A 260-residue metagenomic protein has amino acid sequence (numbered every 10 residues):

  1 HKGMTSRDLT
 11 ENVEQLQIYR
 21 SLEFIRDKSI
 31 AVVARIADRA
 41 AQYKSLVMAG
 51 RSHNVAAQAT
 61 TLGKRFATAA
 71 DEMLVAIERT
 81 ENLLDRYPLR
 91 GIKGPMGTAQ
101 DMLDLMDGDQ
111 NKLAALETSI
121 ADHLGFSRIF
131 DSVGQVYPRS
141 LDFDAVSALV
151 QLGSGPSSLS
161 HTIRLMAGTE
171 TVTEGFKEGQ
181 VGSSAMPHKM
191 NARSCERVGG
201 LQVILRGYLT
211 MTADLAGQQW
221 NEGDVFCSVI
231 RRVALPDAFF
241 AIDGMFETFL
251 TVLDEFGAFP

Functional and structural regions predicted by a protein language model:
H1, A34-A41, S45-M48, V75-D85 (+7 more regions): Charged/polar positions within long, soluble alpha-helices
H1-A99, D104, N111-A121, G182-S183 (+1 more regions): A helix-coil-helix interface module used to build multimeric assemblies and to scaffold catalytic/cofactor sites
M4-T5, A57, Y87, G91 (+7 more regions): Residue-level signal for pocket-adjacent positions within structured domains
S21, I25-V32, L62-A69, A76 (+8 more regions): Amphipathic alpha-helix face/heptad-repeat signature
A41-G63, T173-K189, E222-I230, D254-P260: Glycine-rich cofactor-pocket loops
G108-L209: Acidic, glycine-rich loop-and-beta core segments that form the ion-binding/anion-interacting portion of active sites
T171, P187-P260: Glycine-rich cofactor/substrate-binding loops
